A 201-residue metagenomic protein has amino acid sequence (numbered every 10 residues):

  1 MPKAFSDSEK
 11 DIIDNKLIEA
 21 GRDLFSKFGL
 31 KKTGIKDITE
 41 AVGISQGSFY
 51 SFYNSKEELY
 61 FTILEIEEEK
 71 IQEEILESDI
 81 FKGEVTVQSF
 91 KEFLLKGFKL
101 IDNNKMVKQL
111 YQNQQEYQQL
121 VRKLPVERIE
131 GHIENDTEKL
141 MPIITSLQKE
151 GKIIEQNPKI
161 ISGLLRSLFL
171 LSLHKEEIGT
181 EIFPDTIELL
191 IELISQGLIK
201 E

Functional and structural regions predicted by a protein language model:
M1-F28, K36-D37, A41: Basic, helix-initiating cap at the start of DNA-binding domains
D11-E19, K31, F52-L76, L95: An amphipathic alpha-helix adjacent to DNA-recognition modules
L24-E58, T62: Helix-turn-helix
T62, L76-K105, I161-L165: Hydrophobic alpha-helical connector segments
E69, L76, V121-E150, K159-G163 (+1 more regions): Amphipathic alpha-helical packing segments from all-alpha helical-bundle domains
S89-F90, I101-L124, H174: Amphipathic alpha-helical segments used for helix-helix packing
K96-K99, E138, P142-K149, R166-E201: C-terminal peripheral helix-coil segments that are non-catalytic and often amphipathic
